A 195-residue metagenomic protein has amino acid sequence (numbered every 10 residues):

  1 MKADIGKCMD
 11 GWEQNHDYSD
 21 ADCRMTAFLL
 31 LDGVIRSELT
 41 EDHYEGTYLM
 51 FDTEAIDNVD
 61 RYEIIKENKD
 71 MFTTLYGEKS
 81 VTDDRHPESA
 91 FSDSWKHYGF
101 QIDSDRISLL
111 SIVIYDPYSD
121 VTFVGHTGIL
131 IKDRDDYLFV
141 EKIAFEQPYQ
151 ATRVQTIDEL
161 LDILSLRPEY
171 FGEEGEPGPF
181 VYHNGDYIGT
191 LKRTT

Functional and structural regions predicted by a protein language model:
M1-I114, V124, K132, D136-Y137 (+1 more regions): Acidic/His-rich structured neighborhood in mature extracellular/periplasmic domains
Y118-T122: Short glycine/serine/proline-enriched coil/turn segments at secondary-structure junctions
V124-G125, T152-T156: Surface-exposed beta-strand edges and their flanking turn/coil or helix-capping segments
L138-K142, V154-T195: Low-complexity, Gly/Ser/Thr/Pro-rich intrinsically disordered linker/tail segments
Q147-P148: Extended, aromatic/histidine-rich regions of cofactor-dependent oxidoreductases associated with respiratory
